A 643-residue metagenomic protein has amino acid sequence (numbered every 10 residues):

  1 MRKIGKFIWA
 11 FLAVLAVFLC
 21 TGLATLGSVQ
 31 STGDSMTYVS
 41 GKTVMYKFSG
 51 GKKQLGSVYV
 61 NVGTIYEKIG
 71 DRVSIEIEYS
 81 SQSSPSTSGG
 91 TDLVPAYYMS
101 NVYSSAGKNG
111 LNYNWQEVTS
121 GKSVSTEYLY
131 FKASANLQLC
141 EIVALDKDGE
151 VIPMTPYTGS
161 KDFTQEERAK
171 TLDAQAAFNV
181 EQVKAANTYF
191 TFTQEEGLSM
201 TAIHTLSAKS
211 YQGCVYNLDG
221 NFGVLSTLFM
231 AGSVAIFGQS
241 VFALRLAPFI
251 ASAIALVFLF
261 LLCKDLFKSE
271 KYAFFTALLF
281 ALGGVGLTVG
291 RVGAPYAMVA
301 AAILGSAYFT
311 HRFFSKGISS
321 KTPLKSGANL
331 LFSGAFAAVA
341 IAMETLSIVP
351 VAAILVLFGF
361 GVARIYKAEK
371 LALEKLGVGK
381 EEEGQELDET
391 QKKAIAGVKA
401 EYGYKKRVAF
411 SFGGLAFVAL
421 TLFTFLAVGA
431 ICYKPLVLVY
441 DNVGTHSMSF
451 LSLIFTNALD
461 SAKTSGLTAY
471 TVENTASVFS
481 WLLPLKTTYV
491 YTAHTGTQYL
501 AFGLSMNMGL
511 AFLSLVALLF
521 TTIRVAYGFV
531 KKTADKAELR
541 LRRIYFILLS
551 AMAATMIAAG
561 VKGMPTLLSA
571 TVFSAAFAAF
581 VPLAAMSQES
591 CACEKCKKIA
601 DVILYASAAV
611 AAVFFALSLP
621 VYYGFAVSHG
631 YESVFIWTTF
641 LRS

Functional and structural regions predicted by a protein language model:
R2-M45, K184-N187, V356, V362-Y366 (+6 more regions): Transmembrane helical bundles and short interhelical boundary loops of multi-pass, membrane-embedded
K184-E195, S207-T227, G466-V472: Membrane-proximal lumenal/periplasmic loop motifs of glycosylation machinery
G220-L228, F237-I254, L500-A511: Loop-to-helix entry region of an early transmembrane alpha helix in multi-pass inner-membrane enzymes
F242, L246-F267, G305, A517-R524: Transmembrane-helix motifs of polytopic, lipid-linked glycan transferases
P248, V285-M298, T345-L346: Short acidic/glycine- and proline-prone juxtamembrane loop motifs at membrane-interface regions of multi-pass membrane
F258, M298-K321, F336-A337, F573-F577: Specific aromatic-rich, kink-prone transmembrane helix
T276-A281, A337, I341: Short helix- or helix-capping micro-motifs that position conserved polar/aromatic residues at function-defining sites
S306-L331, A340, V362-E369: Membrane-interface transmembrane helices that cradle and orient dolichyl/undecaprenyl
